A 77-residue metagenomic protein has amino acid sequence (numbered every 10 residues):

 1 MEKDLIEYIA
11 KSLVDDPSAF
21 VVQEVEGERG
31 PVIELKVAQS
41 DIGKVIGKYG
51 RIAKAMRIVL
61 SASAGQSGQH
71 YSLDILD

Functional and structural regions predicted by a protein language model:
M1-K44, K48, K54-D77: RNA-contacting regions in translation and RNA-metabolism proteins, encompassing KH/S1 modules where present
